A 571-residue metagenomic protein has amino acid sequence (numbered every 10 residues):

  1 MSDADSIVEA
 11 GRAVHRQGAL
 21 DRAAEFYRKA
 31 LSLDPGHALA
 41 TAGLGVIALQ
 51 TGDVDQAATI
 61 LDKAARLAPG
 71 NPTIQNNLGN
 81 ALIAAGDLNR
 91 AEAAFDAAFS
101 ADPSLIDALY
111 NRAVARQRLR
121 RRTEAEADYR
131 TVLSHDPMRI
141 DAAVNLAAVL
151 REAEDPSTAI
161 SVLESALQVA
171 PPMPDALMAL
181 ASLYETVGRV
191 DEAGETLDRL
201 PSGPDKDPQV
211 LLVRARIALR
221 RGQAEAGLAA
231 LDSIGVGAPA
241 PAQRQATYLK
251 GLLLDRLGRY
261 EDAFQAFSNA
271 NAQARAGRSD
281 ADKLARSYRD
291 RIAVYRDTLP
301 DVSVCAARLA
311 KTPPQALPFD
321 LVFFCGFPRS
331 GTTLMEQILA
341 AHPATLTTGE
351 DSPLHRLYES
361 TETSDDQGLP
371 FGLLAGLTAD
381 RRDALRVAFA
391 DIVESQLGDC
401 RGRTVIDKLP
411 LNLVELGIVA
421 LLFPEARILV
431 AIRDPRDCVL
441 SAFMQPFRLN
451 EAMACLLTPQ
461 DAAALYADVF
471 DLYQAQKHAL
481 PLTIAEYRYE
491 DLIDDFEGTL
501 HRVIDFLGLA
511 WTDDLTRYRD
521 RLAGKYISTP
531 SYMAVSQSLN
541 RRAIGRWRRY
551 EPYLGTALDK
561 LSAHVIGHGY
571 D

Functional and structural regions predicted by a protein language model:
V8-R16, L39-Q50, T73-A84, D107-R118 (+4 more regions): Conserved alpha-helical positions within TPR/SEL1-like repeat arrays
L33, L67, A101, H135 (+4 more regions): Structural marker of alpha-solenoid helical repeat scaffolds
G194-T196, G222-I234, A246-A316, L369-A379 (+4 more regions): PAPS-dependent sulfotransferases, especially Golgi type II membrane carbohydrate sulfotransferases
P314-F423, A431: Phosphate-binding active sites in nucleotide-utilizing proteins
